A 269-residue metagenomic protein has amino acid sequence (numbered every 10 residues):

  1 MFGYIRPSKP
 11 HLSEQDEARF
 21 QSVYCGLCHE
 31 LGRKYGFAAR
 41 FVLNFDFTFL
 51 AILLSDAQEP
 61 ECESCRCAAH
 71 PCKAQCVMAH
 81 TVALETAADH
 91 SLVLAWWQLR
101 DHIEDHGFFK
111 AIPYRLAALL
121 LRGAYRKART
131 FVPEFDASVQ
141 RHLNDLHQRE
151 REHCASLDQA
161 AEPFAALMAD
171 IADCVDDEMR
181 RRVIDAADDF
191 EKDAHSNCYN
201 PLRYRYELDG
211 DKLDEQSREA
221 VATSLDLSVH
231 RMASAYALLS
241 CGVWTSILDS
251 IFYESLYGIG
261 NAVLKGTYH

Functional and structural regions predicted by a protein language model:
M1-M179, V183-R218, A222-D226, Y236-W244 (+2 more regions): Acidic catalytic motifs of isoprenoid enzymes
I247-N261: Membrane-proximal bilayer-interacting regions
